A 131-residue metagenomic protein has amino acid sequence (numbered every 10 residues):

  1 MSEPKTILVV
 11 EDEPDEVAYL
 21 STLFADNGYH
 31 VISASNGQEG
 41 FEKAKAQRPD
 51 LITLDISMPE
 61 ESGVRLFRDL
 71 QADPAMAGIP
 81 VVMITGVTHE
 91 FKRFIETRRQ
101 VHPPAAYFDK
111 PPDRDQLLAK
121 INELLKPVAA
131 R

Functional and structural regions predicted by a protein language model:
M1-L8, D113-R131: Non-catalytic signal-transmission and effector/linker regions of two-component phosphorelay proteins
E11: Conserved acidic carboxylate
P14-I32: Two-component/phosphorelay signaling modules centered on CheY-like receiver
A18, R65, T88-D109, D115-A119: Alpha4 helix (beta4-alpha4-beta5 surface) of REC/receiver domains from two-component response regulators
N36-E39, S62-R68: Acidic catalytic/metal-coordinating carboxylates
Q47-T53, M58: Active-site beta3 strand of CheY-like receiver
P59, R68, A77, H89: The feature encodes the CheY-like receiver
I84-G86: Hydrophobic/aromatic residues positioned on beta-strands within the core alpha/beta folds
